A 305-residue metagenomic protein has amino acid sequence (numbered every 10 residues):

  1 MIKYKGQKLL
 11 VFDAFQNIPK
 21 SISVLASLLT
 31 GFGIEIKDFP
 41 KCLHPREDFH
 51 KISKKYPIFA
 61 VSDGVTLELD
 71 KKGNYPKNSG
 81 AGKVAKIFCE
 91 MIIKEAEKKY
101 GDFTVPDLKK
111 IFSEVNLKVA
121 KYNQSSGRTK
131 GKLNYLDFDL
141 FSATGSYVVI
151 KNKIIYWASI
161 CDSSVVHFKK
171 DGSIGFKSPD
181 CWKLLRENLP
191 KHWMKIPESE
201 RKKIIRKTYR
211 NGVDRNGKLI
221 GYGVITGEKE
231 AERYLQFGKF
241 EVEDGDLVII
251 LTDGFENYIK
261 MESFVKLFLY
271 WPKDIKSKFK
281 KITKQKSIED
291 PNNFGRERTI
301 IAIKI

Functional and structural regions predicted by a protein language model:
M1-I305: PP2C/PPM-type serine/threonine phosphatase catalytic domain
